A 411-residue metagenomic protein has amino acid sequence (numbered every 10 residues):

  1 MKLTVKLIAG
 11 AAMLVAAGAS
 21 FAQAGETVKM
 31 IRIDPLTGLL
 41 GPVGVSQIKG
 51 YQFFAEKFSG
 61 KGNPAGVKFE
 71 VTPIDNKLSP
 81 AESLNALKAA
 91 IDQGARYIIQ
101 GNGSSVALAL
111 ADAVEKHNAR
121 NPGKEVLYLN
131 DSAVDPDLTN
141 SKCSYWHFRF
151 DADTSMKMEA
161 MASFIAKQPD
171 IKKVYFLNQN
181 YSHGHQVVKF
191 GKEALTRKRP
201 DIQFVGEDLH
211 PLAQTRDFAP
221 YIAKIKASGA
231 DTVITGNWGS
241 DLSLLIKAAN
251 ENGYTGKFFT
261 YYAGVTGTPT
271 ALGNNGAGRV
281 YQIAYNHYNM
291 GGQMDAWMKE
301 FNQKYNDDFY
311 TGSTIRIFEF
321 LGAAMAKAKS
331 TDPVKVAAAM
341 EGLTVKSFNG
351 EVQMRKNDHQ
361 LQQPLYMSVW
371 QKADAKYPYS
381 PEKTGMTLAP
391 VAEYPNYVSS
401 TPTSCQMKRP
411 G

Functional and structural regions predicted by a protein language model:
M1-A22: Gram-negative bacterial Sec-dependent N-terminal signal peptides
G25, I48-V71, T196-D201: Signal peptide-proximal N-terminal region of secreted/periplasmic/extracellular or secretory-lumen proteins
T27, P42-S46, K61-L138, F150 (+1 more regions): Beta-alpha junction/loop-to-helix N-cap segments that form part of ligand/metal-binding clefts
T27-Q52, I74-A81, N102-G103, L177-Q186 (+1 more regions): Extracytoplasmic "Venus flytrap"
V28, T344, F348-G411: Solvent-exposed, acidic/polar segments of extracytosolic/periplasmic ligand-binding ectodomains
A81-N85, P136-D137, Y145-G253, Y288-A296: Extracellular/periplasmic Venus flytrap/periplasmic-binding protein
A90-S104, N121-D131, K173-N178, G229-G239 (+4 more regions): Periplasmic-binding protein-like
S144, I246-F318, A326-T331, S380-P410: Extracellular/periplasmic periplasmic-binding protein-like sensory domains
